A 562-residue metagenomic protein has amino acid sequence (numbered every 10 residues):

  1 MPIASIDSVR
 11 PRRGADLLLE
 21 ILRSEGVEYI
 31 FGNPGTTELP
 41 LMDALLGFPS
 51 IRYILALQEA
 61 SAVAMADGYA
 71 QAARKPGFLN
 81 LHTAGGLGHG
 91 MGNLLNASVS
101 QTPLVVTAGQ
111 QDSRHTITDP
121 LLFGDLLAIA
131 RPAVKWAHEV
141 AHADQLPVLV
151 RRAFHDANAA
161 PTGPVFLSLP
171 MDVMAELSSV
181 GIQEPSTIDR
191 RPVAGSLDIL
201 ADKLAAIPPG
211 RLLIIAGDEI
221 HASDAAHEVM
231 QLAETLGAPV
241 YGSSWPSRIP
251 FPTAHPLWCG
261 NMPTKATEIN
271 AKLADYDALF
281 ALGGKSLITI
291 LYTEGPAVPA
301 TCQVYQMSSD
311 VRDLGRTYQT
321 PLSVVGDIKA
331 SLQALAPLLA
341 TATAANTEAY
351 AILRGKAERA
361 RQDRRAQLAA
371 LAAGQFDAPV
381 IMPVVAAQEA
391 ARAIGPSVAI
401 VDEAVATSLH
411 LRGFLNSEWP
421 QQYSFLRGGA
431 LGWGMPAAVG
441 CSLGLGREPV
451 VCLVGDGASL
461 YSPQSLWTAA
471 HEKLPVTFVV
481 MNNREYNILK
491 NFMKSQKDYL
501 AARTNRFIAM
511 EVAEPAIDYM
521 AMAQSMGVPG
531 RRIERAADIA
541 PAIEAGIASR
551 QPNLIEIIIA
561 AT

Functional and structural regions predicted by a protein language model:
M1-V9, D144, V180-I182, T301 (+5 more regions): Phosphate/pyrophosphate-binding active-site segments
P2, A108-L149, P246-K356, I543: Glycine-rich, acidic loop regions that bind phosphate or pyrophosphate groups
V9, G124, R152, D156-A206 (+2 more regions): Conformationally flexible catalytic loops at phosphate/diphosphate-handling active centers
A15-L19, R23-V27, N33-T36, L41-L46 (+1 more regions): Active-site diphosphate/adenylate-binding microenvironment
D16-V27, Y69-R74, D156-P161, L197-L213 (+5 more regions): Glycine-rich phosphate/diphosphate-binding loops that line cofactor/substrate pockets in enzymes
E28-G32, R52-I54, A72-Q111, I215-D218 (+3 more regions): A short, small-residue-rich loop immediately preceding and capping a beta-strand
Q71, I220-Y305, E418-E448, S462-Q464 (+2 more regions): Glycine-rich, anion-gripping cofactor-binding loops and their flanking helix/strand elements in enzyme active sites
T107, D119-L122, T264, N270 (+5 more regions): Thiamine diphosphate
